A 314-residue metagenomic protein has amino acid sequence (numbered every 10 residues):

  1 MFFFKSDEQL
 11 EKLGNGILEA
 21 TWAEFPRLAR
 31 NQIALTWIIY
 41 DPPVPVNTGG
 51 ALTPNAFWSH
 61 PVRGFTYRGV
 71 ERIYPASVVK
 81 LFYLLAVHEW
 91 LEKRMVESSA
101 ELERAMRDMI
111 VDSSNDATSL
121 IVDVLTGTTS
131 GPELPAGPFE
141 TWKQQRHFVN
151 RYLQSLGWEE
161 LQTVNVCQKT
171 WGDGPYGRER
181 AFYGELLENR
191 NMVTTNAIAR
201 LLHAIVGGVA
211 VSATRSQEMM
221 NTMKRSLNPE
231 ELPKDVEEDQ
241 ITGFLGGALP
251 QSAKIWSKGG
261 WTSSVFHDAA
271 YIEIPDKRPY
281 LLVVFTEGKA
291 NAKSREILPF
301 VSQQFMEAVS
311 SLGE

Functional and structural regions predicted by a protein language model:
M1-F4, R63-R68, A86-E89, T126-E133 (+4 more regions): Acidic/histidine-rich, surface-exposed loop or edge segments in extracytoplasmic proteins
M1-T21, R27-I38, R190, T194 (+1 more regions): Structured C-terminal helix/loop/strand segments within mature extracytoplasmic catalytic/sensor domains
F2-I39, E101-N196: Active-site-adjacent helix/loop patches that line small-molecule binding or acyl-intermediate pockets
A29-N31, W37-R72, H88, E92: Short, conserved catalytic-motif segment at the N-terminal edge
D41-V44, R72-Y74, D116-A117, G127-T128 (+5 more regions): Solvent-exposed loop/turn segments at secondary-structure junctions within structured extracellular/periplasmic domains
I73-V96, M109, L282: Active-site SXXK
L85-K93, D123, R200-G207, E307: Short glycine/serine- and small hydrophobic-enriched flexible loop segments
E89-D108, T118, S212-S216: Short, well-structured active-site flanking segments
